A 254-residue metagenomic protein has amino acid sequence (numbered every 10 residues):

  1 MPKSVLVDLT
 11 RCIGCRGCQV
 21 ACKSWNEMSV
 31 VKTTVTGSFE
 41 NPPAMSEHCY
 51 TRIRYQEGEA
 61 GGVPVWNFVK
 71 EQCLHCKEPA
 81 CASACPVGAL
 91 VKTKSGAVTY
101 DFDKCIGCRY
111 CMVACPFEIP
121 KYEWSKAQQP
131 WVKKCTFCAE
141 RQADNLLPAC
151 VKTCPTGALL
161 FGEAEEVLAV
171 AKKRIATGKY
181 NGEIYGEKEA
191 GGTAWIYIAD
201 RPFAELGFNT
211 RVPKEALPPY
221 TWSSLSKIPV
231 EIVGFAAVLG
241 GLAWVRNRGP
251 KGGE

Functional and structural regions predicted by a protein language model:
M1-E254: Non-ligating segments of multi-cofactor redox enzymes
